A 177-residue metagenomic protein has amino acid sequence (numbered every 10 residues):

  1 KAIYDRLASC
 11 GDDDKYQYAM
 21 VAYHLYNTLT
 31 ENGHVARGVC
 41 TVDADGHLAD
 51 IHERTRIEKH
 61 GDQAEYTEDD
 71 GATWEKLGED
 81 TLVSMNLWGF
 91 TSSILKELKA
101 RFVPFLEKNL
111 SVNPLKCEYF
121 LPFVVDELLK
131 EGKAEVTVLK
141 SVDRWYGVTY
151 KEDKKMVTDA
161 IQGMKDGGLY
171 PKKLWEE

Functional and structural regions predicted by a protein language model:
K1-L87: Conserved core of the sugar-phosphate nucleotidyltransferase
N32, R54, A100-R101, A160: Residue-level signal for well-ordered alpha-helical positions
L82, T137-D143: Catalytic beta-strand/loop signature of glycosyltransferases that borders the donor
L87-K99: Conserved nucleotide-sugar donor-binding and metal-coordinating catalytic region shared by glycosyltransferases
K99-K133: A C-terminal functional module that forms or caps the active site or interfaces directly with catalytic machinery
E127-E135, A160-G167: Hydrophobic alpha-helical segments
K155-E177: Terminal low-complexity segments of carbohydrate-biosynthetic enzymes
